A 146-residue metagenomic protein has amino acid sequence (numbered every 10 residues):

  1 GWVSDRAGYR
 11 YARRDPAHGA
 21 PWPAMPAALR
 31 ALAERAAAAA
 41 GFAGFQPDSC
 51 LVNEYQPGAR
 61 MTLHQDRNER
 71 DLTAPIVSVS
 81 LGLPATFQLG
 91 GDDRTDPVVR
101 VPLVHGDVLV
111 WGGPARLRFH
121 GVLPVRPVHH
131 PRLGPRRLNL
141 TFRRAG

Functional and structural regions predicted by a protein language model:
G1-G146: Non-heme Fe(II) oxygenase metal-center motifs and adjacent flexible, charged/small-residue loops
